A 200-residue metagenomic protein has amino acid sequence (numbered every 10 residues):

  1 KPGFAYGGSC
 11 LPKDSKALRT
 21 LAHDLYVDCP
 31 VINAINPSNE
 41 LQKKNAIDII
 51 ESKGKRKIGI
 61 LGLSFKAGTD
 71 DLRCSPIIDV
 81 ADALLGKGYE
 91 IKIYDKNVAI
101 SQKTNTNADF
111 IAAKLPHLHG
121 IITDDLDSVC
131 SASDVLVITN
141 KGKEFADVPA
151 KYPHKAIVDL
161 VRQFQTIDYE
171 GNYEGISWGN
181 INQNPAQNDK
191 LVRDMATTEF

Functional and structural regions predicted by a protein language model:
K1-F200: Structural/interface elements that position substrates and couple domains in central-metabolism enzymes
